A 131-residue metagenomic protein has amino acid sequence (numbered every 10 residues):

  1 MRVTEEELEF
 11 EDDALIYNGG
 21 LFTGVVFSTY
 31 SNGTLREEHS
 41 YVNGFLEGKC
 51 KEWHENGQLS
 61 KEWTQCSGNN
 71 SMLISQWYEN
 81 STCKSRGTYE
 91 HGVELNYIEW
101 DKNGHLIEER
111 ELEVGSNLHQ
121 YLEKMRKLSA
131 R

Functional and structural regions predicted by a protein language model:
M1-R131: Glycine/tyrosine- and acidic-biased, solvent-exposed loop/turn segments at the edges of beta-strands
